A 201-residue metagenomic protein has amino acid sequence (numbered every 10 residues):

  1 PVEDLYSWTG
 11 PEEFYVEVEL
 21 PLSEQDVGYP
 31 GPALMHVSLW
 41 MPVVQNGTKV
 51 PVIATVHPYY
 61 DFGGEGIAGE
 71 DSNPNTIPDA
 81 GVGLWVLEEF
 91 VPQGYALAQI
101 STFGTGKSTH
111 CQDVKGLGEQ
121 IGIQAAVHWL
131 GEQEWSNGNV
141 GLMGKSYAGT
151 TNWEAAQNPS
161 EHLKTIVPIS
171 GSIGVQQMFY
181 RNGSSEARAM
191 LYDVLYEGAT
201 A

Functional and structural regions predicted by a protein language model:
P1-T48: N-terminal cap/lid segment of alpha/beta-hydrolase-fold proteins
E3, P30-P32, S72-P74, A80-L84 (+2 more regions): Accessory cap/linker subdomain of secreted extracellular hydrolases
W40, L87-E88, W129, A155-Q157: Mature extracellular/periplasmic domains of secretome proteins
N46-G131: Cap/lid segment of the alpha/beta-hydrolase catalytic domain
V56, M143, I169: Conserved residues at the C-terminal ends of beta-strands
S108, S146-Y147, S170: Catalytic nucleophile serine of serine hydrolases, specifically the conserved "nucleophile elbow" pentapeptide
E134-S146: Alpha/beta-hydrolase fold nucleophile elbow
G144-E154: Glycine-rich nucleophile elbow surrounding the catalytic serine of serine-hydrolase chemistry
